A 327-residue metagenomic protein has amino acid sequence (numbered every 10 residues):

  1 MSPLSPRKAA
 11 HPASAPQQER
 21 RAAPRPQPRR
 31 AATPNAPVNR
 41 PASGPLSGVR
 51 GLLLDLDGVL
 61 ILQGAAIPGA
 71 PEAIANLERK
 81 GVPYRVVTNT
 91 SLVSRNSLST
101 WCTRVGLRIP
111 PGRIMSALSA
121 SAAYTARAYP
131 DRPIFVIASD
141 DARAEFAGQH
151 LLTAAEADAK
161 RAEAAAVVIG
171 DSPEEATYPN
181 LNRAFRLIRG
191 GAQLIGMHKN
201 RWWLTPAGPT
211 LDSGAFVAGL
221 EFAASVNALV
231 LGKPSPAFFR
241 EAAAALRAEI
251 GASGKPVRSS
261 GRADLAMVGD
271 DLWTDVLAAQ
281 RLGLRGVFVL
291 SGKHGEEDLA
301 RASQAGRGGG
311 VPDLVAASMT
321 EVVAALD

Functional and structural regions predicted by a protein language model:
P3-H11, R20, R25-V82, S91 (+2 more regions): Asp-based, Mg2+/Mn2+-dependent phosphohydrolase catalytic module
